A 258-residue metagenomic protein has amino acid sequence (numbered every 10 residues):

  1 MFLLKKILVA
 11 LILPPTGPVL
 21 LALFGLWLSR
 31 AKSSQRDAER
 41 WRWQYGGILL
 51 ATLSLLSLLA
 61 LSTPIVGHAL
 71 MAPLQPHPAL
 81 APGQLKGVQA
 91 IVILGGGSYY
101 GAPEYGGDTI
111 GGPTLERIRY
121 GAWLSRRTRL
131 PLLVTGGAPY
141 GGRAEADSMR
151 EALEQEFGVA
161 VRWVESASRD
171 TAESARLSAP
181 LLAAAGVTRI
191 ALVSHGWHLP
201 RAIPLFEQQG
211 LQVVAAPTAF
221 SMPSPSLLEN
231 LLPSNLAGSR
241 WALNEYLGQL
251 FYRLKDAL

Functional and structural regions predicted by a protein language model:
M1-A31: Membrane-embedded alpha-helical segments of integral membrane proteins
M1-V9, W41-Y45, T52: Long terminal accessory regions outside catalytic cores
L3-L8, V66, L70-L74, L243-L250 (+1 more regions): Hydrophobic alpha-helical segments of integral membrane proteins, encompassing both true transmembrane helices
P15-G17, P64, D256-L258: Extended, histidine- and acidic-residue-enriched regions that form the cofactor-binding/catalytic faces
R30-G46: Membrane-interface helix-boundary motifs at transmembrane edges
I48-P64: Hydrophobic membrane-insertion alpha-helices, especially the h-region of bacterial N-terminal signal peptides
A60, P64-L236: A structural signal for short, hydrophobic/glycine-enriched beta-strand patches
L228-A257: C-terminal capping/extension of enzyme domains
